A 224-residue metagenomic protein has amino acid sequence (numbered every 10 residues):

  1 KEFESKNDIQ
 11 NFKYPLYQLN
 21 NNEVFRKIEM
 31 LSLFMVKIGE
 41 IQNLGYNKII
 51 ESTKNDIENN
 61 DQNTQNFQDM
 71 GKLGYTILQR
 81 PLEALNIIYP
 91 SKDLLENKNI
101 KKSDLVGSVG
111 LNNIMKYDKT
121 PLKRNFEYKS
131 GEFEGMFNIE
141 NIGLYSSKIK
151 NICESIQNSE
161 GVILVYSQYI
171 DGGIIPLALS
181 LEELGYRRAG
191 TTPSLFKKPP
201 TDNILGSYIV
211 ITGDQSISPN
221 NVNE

Functional and structural regions predicted by a protein language model:
K1-E224: Helicase motor interdomain insertion/brace
